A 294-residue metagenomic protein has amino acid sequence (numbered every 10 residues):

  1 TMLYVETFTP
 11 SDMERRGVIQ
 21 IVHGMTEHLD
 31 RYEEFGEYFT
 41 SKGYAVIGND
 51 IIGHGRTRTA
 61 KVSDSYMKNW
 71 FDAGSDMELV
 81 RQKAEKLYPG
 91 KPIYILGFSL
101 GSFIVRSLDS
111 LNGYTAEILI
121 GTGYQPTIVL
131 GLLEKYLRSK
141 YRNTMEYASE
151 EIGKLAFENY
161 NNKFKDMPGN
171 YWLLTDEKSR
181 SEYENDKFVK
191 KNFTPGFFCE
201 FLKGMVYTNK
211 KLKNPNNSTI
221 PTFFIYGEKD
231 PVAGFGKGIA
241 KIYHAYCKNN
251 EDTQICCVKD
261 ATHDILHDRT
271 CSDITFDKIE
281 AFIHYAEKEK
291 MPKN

Functional and structural regions predicted by a protein language model:
R15-G24: Short beta-strand element of the alpha/beta-hydrolase
H23-E27, S99, E228-K229: Active-site glycine-rich loops that stabilize anionic/oxyanionic intermediates across multiple enzyme folds
L29-K61: Conserved alpha/beta-hydrolase
Y66-E85: Alpha/beta-hydrolase active-site loop
V105-F188: Alpha/beta-hydrolase-fold enzymes
F224-Y226: Short beta-strand/loop motif that positions the catalytic acidic residue of the alpha/beta-hydrolase fold
P231-K241: Conserved alpha/beta-hydrolase "acid-adjacent" motif
N249-N294: Catalytic active-site module of serine/aspartate enzymes centered on a nucleophile-bearing elbow/loop
